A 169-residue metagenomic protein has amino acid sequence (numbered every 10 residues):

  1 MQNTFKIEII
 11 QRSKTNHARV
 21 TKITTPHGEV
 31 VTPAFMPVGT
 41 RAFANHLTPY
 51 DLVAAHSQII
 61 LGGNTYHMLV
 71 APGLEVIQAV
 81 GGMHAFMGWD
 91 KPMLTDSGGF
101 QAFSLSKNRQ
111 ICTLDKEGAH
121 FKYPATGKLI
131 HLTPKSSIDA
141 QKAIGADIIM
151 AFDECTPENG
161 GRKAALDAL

Functional and structural regions predicted by a protein language model:
M1-L169: Non-catalytic, usually N-terminal nucleic-acid engagement modules in DNA/RNA processing proteins
